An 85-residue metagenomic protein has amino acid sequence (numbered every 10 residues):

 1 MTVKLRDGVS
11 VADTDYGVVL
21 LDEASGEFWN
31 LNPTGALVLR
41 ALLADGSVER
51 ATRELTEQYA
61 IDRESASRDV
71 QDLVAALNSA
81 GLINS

Functional and structural regions predicted by a protein language model:
M1-E23: Long, low-complexity, charged/polar intrinsically disordered regions in eukaryotic proteins
T14, E27-S85: Long, charge-rich, low-complexity alpha-helical segments
